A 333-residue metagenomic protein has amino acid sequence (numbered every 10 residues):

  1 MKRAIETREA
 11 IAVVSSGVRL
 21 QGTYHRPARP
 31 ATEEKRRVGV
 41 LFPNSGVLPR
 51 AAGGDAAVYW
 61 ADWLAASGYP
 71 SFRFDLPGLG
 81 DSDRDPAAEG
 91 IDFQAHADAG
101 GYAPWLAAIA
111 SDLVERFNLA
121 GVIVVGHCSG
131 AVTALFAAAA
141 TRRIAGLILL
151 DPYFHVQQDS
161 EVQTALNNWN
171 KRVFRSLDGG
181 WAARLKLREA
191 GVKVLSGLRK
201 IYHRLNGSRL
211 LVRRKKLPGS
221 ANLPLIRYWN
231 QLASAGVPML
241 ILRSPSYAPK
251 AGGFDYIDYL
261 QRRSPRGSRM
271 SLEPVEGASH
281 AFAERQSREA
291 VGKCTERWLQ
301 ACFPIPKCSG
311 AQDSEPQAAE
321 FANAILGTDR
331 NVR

Functional and structural regions predicted by a protein language model:
M1-K35, E284: N-terminal cap/lid segment of alpha/beta-hydrolase-fold proteins
I5, V14, W60, F174-G310 (+2 more regions): Serine-hydrolase catalytic core
A28-D75: Short, surface-exposed "cap/lid" segments of acyl-processing enzymes
F42-N44, L76, L150, R243 (+1 more regions): Alpha/beta-hydrolase
V47, L76-D83, F154, S279: Alpha/beta-hydrolase active-site loop signature
F74-Q94: Glycine-rich "HGGG/HGxG" loop immediately N-terminal to the catalytic nucleophile of the alpha/beta-hydrolase
E89-R116: Alpha/beta-hydrolase active-site loop
A107-S176, V212: Primarily recognizes the serine-hydrolase "nucleophile elbow" in alpha/beta-hydrolase and SGNH/GDSL folds
